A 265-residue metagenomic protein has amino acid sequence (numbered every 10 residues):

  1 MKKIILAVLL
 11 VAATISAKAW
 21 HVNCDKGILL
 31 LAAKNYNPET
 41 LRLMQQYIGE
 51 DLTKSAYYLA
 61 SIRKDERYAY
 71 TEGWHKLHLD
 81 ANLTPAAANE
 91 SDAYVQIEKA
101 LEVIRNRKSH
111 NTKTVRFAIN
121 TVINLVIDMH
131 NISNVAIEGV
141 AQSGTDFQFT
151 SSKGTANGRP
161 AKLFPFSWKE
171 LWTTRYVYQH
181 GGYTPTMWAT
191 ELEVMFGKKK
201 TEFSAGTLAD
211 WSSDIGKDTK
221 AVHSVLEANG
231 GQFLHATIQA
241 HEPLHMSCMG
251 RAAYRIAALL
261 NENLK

Functional and structural regions predicted by a protein language model:
I4-A13: Sec-dependent N-terminal signal peptides
K18-L125, I132, I137-K265: N-terminal, motif-rich segments that launch catalysis or mediate targeting to/interaction with membranes, typified by
